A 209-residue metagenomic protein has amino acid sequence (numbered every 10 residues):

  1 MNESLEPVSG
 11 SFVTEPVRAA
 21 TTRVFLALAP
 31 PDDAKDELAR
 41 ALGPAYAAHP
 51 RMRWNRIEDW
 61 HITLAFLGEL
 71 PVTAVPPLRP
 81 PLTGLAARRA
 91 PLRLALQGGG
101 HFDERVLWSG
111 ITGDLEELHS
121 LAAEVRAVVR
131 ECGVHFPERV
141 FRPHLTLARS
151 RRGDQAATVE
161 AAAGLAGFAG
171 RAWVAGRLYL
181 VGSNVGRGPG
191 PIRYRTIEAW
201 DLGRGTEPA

Functional and structural regions predicted by a protein language model:
N2-A209: Histidine-dependent nucleotide/RNA phosphoesterase domain, centered on the 2H-phosphoesterase fold with its duplicated
